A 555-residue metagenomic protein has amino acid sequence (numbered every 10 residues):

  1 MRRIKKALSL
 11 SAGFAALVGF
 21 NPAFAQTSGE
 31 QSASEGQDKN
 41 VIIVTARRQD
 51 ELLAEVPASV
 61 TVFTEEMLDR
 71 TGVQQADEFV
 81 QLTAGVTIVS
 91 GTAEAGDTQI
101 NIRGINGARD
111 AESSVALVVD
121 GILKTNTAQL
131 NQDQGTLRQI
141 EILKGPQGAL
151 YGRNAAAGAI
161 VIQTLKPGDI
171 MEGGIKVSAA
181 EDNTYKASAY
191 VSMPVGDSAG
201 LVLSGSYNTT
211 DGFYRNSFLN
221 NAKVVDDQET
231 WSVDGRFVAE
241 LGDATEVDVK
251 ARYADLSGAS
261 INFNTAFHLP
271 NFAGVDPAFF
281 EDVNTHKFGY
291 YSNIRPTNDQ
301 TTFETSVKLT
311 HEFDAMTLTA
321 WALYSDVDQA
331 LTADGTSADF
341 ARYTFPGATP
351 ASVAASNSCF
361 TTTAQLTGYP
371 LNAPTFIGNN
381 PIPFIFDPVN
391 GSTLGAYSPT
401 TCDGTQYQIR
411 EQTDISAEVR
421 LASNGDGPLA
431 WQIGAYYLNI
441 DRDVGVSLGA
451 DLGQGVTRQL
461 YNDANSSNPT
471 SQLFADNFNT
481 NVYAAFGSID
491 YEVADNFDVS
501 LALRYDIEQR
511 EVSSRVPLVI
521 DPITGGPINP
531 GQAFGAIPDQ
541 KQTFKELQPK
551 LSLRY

Functional and structural regions predicted by a protein language model:
M1-V73, D77-T83, D243, T305: N-terminal Sec signal peptide and the immediately downstream disordered periplasmic leader that contains the TonB box
Q31, T45, D77, Q81-I122: Extracytoplasmic beta-strand/coil segments of soluble accessory domains associated with Gram-negative outer-membrane
D97, S113-S114, N126, G135-R138 (+5 more regions): Outer-membrane beta-barrel translocator/receptor signature
G173-V177, L203-G205, G235, V249 (+4 more regions): Membrane-embedded beta-strand positions of outer-membrane beta-barrel proteins
V177-E181, Y207-D211, Y253-S257, F313 (+3 more regions): Transmembrane beta-strands of outer-membrane beta-barrel pores
S198-L201, A244-V247, A315-L318, P428-W431 (+1 more regions): Repeated loop/turn-to-beta-strand initiation elements of outer-membrane beta-barrel proteins
F213-V224, I261-N293, T336-Y407, S447-A475 (+1 more regions): Solvent-exposed loop segments that connect transmembrane elements
V238-G242, L421-N424, A430, G434-L438 (+1 more regions): Structural signature of Gram-negative outer-membrane beta-barrels, strongest in the C-terminal barrel of TonB-dependent
